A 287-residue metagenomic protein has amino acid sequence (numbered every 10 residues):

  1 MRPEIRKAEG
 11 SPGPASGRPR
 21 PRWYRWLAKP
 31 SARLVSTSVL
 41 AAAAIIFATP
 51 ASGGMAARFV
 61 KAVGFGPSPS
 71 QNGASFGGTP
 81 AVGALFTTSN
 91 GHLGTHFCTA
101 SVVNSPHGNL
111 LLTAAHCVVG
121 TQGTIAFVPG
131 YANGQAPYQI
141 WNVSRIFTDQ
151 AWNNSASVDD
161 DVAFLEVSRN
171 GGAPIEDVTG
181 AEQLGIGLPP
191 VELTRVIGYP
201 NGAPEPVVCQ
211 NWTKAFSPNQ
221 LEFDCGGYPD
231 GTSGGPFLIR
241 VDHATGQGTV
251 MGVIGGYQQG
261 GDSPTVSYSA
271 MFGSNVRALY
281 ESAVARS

Functional and structural regions predicted by a protein language model:
R2-S105, A278-S287: Protease-domain processing segments flanking chymotrypsin-fold serine proteases, especially trypsin-like
S68-P80, T87-S89, N104, I125-G172: Conserved catalytic-core segment of clan PA serine endopeptidases
S75-A132, W212-S217, C225, S269: Catalytic histidine site
P80-V82, H107-N109, P190-T194, N219 (+1 more regions): Loop/turn elements at helix/coil->beta-strand transitions in domains of secreted/extracellular proteins
C117-V118, Y131-G134, R169-G172, N201-G202 (+2 more regions): Acidic glycine-/aspartate-rich tracts in secreted/extracellular proteins
V143, V158-G231: Chymotrypsin/trypsin-fold serine protease catalytic domain
G227-V253: Catalytic nucleophile loop of clan PA
M251, Y257-S287: C-terminal cap/linker of serine protease catalytic domains
